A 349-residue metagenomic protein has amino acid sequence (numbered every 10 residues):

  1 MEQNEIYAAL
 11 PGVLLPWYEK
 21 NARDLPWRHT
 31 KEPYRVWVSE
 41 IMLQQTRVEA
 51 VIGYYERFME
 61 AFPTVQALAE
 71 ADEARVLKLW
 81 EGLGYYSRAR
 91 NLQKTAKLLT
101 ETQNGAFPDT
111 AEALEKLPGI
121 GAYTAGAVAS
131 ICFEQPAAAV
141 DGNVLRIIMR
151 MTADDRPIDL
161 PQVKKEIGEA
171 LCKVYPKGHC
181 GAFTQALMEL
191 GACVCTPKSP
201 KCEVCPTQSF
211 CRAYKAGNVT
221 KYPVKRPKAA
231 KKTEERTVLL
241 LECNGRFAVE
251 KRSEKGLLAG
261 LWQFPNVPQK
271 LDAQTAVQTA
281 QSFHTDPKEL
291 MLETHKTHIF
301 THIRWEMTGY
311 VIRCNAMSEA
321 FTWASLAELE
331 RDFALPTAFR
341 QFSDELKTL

Functional and structural regions predicted by a protein language model:
M1-D24, H29, A192-L349: Intrinsically disordered, low-complexity, charged terminal extensions of DNA damage-control enzymes
E2-E203, T207-A216, T220, H284-D286: Catalytic cores of DNA base-excision repair glycosylases
